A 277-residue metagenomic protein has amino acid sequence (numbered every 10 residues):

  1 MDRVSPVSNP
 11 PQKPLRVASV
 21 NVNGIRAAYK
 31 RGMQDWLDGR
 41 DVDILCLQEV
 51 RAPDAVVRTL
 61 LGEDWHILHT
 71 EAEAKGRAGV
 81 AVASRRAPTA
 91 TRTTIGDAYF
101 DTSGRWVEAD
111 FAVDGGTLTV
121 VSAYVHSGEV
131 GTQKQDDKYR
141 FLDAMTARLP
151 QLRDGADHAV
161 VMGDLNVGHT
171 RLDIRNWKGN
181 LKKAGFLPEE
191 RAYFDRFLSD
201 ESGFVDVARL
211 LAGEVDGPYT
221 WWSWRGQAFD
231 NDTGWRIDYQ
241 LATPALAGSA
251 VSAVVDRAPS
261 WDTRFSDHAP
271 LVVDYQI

Functional and structural regions predicted by a protein language model:
M1-L61, I67-L68, A72, R77-V80 (+2 more regions): N-terminal, active-site-proximal structural segment of metallo-dependent hydrolase catalytic domains
V17-N21, W36-A55, V120, L149-R171 (+4 more regions): Active-site beta-strand/loop signature of hydrolases that rely on acidic residues for catalysis
R51, V56-G128: Structured beta-strand-rich core segments of catalytic domains in phosphoester-bond hydrolases
D64-H66, F141-I237: Metal-dependent phosphoesterases centered on the DNase I-like endonuclease/exonuclease/phosphatase
K75-T91, D216, A228-S249: Conserved beta strand-loop-helix elements of the APE1-like EEP
R85, A109-G115, D232, T243-P244 (+2 more regions): Active-site beta-strand termini and strand-to-loop segments that position acidic
G96-D97, V125-L142, K178-A184: Surface-exposed cleft-lining segments at the edges of enzyme active sites
Q227-D230, P259-F265: Short proline/glycine-enriched turn/loop segments at secondary-structure junctions
